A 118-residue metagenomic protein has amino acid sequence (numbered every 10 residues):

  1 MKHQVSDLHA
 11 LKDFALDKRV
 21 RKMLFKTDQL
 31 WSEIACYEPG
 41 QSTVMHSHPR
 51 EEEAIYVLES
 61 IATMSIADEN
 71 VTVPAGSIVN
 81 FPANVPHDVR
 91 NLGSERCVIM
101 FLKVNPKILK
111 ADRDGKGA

Functional and structural regions predicted by a protein language model:
M1-W31, V44, K110-A118: A short, N-terminal "cap"/entry segment at the start of jelly-roll beta-barrel domains of the cupin/DSBH fold
D28-L30, R50, S94-E95: Short strand-connecting beta-turns/loops that link adjacent beta-strands
E33-H48: Conserved short histidine dyad/triad with adjacent acidic residue
S42-V44, T63, V79, A83-D88: Histidine-centered metal-chelating micro-motifs
R50-E52, Y56-A62: Glycine- and acidic-residue-biased ligand/ion/polar-headgroup-sensing regions
I61-T63, N70, P86, R96: Structural motif
E69-A83: Short acidic-glycine-tyrosine-enriched beta hairpin
A83-I108: Ligand-binding loop in jelly-roll beta-barrel domains
